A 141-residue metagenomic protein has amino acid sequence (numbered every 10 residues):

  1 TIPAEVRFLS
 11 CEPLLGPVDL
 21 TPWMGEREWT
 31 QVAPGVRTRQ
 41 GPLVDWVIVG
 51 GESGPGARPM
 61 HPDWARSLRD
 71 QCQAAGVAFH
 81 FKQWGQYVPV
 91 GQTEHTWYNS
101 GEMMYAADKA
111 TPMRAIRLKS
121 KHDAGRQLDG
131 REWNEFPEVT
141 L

Functional and structural regions predicted by a protein language model:
T1, L9-P22: Canonical radical SAM enzyme core domain
T1-P3, D70: Short, surface-exposed basic-aromatic patches at helix termini and helix-loop junctions that form
P3-V6, L43-V44: Glycine-enriched alpha-helix->loop->beta-strand junction motifs that scaffold or abut catalytic
T21-L141: Auxiliary Fe-S-binding modules of radical SAM enzymes
